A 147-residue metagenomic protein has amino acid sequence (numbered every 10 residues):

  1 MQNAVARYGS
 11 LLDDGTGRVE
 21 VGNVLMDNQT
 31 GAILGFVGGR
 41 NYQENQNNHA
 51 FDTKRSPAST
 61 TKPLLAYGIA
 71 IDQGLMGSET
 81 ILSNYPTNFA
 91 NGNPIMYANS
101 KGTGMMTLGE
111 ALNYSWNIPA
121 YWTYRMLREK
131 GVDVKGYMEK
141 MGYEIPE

Functional and structural regions predicted by a protein language model:
M1-N91, Y97-A98, G109, E147: Extended, non-catalytic substrate-recognition/exosite surfaces adjacent to catalytic cores, especially in enzymes
M76-V134: Conserved catalytic neighborhood of penicillin-recognizing serine enzymes
E129-P146: Short, charged, amphipathic alpha-helices and their helix-cap/turn boundaries
